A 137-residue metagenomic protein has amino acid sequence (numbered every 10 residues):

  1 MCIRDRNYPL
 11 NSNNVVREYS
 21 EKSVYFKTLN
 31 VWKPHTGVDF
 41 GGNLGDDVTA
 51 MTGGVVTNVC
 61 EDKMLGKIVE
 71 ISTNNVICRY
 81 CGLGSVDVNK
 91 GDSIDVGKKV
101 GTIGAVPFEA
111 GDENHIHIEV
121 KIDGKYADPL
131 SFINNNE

Functional and structural regions predicted by a protein language model:
M1-I3: Short, small-residue-biased leader/transition segments that mark boundaries at the very start of proteins
N11, P34-T36, L44, T52 (+3 more regions): Envelope-exposed proteins and targeting segments
R17, G42, N58, G82-S85 (+1 more regions): A residue-level detector for short acidic-glycine micro-motifs
E18-T49: Short glycine/threonine/proline-enriched tight-turn/helix- or strand-capping micro-motif at secondary-structure
L29-N30, V38-G41, I68-T73, E119: Short, acidic/hydrophobic/Gly-rich beta-strand patch recurrent on exposed beta strands that often constitutes part
D47-V56, V88-I103: Short, well-structured beta-strand-loop connectors
A50-S85: Zn2+-dependent peptidoglycan hydrolase active-site motif and core
D92-E137: Conserved, short, structured surface segments that act as functional micro-motifs
